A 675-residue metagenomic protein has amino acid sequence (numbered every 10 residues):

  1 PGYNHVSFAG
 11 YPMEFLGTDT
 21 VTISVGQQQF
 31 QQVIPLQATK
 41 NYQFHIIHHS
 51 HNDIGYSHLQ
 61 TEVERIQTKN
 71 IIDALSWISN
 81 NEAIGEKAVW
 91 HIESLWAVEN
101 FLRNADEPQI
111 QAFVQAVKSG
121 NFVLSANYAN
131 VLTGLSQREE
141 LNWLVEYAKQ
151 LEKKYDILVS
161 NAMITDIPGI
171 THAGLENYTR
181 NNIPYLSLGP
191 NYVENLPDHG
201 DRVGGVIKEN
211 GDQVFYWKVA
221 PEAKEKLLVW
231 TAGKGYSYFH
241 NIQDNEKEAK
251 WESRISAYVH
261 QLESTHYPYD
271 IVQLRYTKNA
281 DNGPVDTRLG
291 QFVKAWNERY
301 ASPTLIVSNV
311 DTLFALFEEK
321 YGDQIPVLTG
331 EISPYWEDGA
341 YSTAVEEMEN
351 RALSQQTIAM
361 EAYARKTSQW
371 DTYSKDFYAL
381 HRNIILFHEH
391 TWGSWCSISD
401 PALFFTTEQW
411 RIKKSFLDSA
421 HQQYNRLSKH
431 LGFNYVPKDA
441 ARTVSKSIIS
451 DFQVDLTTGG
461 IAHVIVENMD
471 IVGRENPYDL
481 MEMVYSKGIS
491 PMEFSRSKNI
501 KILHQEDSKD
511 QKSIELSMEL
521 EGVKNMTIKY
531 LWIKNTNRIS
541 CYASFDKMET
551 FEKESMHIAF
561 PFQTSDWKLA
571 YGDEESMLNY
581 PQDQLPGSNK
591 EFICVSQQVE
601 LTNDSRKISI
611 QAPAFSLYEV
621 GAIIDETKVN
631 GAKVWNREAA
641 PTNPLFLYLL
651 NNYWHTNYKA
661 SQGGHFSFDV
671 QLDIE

Functional and structural regions predicted by a protein language model:
P1-F44: Extended acidic/polar, glycine-enriched regions that form or flank non-catalytic beta-rich accessory modules
Q29-Q67, W77, A88: An acidic-aromatic substrate-binding cleft motif
K40-H49, K69-G85, N100-S160, I170-R180 (+3 more regions): Catalytic alpha-helical scaffold of carbohydrate-active enzymes acting on polysaccharides/glycoconjugates
Q43-H45, S50-D53, V203-V436, Y571-E675: Active-site and substrate-binding clefts of carbohydrate-active enzymes
N80-G85, V89-S94, F101-L124, E209-S256 (+2 more regions): Active-site cores of enzymes that catalyze phosphoryl transfer or operate on phosphate-rich substrates
A88-V98, N127-N130, A162-T171, G189-N195 (+1 more regions): Short, solvent-exposed turn/loop segments enriched in Gly/Ser/Thr/Pro and often Arg
K154-N161, D270-L274, R538-S540: Short, surface-exposed connector motifs at secondary-structure boundaries
G174-T179, N191, G211-Q213, H240 (+2 more regions): C-terminal (or distal) subdomains of carbohydrate-active enzymes
